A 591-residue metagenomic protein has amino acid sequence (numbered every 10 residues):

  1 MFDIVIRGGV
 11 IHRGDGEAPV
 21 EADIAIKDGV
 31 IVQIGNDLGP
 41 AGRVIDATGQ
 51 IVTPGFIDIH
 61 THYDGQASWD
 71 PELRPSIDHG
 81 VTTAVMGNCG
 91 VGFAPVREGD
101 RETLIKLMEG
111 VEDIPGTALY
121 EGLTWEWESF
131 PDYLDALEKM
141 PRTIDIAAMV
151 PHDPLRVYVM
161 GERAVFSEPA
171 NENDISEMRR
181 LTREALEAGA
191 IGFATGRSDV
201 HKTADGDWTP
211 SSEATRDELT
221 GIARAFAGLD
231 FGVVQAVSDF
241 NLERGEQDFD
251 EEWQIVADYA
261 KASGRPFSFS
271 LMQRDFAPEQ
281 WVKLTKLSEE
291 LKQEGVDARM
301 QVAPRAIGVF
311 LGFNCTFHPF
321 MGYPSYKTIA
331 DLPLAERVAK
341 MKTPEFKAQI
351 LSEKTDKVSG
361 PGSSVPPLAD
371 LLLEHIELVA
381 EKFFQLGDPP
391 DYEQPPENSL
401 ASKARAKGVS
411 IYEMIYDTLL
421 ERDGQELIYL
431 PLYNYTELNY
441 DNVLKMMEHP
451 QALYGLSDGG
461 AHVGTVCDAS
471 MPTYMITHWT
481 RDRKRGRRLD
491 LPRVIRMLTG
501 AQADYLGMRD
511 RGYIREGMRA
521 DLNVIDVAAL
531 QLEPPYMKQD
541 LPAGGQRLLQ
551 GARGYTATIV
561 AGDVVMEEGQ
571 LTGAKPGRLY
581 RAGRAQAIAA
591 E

Functional and structural regions predicted by a protein language model:
F2-I4, V10-G55, P535: Histidine-rich, glycine-flanked metal-binding segment
I4-I6, D37-G87: Replace "His-x-His-based motif
G9, G29, G49, H60 (+11 more regions): Divalent metal-coordination and catalytic microenvironments
H12-D23, L427-E437, V443, D490-R493 (+1 more regions): Acidic, glycine-enriched loop/beta-strand segments at the rims of small-molecule binding/catalytic pockets
W69-G192, G228-L229: Divalent-metal coordination cores built from histidine and acidic residues
Y133-L137, T143, M149-V159, E168-E172 (+4 more regions): Active-site neighborhoods of metal-dependent hydrolases
P367-L368, K445-A452, A469, V524-Q570 (+1 more regions): C-terminal cap of metal-dependent C-N hydrolases
E413-L419, D490-T499, I514: Short, well-structured alpha-helical segments that form the helix of a local strand-helix-strand
